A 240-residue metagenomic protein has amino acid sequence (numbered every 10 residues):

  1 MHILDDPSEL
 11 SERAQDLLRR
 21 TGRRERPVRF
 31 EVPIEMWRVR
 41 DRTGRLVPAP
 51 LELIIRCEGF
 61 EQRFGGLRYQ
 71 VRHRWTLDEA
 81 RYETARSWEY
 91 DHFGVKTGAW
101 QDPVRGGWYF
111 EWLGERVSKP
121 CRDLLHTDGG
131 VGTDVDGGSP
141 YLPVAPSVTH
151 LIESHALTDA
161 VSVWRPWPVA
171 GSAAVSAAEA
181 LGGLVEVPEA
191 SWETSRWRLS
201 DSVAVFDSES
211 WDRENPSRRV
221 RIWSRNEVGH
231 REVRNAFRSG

Functional and structural regions predicted by a protein language model:
M1-Y141, D159-R198, D212, R231-S239: A surface-exposed partner-binding patch
Y109-E111, H150, R221: Generic structural signal for residues positioned in beta-strands
Y141-D159: Ordered core of a single globular domain
F206: Carbohydrate-binding surface patches
E214-V233: Short, hydrophobic/proline-enriched secondary-structure or compact coil segments at domain edges
